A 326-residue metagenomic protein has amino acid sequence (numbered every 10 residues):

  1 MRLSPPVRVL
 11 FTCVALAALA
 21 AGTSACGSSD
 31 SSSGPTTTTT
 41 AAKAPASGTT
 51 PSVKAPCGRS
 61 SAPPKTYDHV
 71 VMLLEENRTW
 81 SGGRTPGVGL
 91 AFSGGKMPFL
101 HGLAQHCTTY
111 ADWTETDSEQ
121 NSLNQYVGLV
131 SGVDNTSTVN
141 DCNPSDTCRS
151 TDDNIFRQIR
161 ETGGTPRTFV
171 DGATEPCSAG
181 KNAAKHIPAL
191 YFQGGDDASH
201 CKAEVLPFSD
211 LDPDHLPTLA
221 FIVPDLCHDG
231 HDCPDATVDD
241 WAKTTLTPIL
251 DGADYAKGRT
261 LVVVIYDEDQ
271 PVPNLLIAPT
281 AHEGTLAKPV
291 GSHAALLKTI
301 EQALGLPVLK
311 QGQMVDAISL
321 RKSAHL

Functional and structural regions predicted by a protein language model:
M1-C13: Bacterial N-terminal signal peptides that target proteins for export
T12-L16, A20: Hydrophobic helical h-region of N-terminal Sec-dependent signal peptides in bacterial secretory/periplasmic proteins
A21-A25: C-terminal motif of bacterial Sec signal peptides marking the signal peptidase cleavage site
G27-D30: Bacterial signal peptide processing site
S32-S52: Extracellular mucin-like PTS domains
G48-L326: Flexible, surface-exposed loop/gating regions in the mature catalytic domains of secreted/periplasmic hydrolases
